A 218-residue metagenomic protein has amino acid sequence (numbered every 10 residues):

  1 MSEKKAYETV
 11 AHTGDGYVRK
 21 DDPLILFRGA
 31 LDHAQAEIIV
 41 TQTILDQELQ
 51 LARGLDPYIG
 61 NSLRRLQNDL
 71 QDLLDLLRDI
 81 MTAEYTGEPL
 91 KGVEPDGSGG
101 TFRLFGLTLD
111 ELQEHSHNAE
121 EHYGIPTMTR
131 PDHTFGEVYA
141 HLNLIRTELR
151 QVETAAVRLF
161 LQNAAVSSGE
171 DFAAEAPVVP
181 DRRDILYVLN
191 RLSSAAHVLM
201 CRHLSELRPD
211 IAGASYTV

Functional and structural regions predicted by a protein language model:
M1-V218: Phosphate/pyrophosphate-binding loop motifs in nucleotide- or prenyl diphosphate-using proteins
